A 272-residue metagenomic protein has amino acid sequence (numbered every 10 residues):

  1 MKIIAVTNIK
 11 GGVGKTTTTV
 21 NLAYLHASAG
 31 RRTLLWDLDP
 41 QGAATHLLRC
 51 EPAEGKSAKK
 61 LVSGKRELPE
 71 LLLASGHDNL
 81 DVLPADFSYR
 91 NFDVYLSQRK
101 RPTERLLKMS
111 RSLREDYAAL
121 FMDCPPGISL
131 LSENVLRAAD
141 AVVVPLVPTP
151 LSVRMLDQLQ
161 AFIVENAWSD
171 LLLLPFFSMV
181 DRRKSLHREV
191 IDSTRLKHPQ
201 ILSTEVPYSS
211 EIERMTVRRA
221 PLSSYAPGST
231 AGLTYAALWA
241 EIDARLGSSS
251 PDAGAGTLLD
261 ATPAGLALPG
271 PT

Functional and structural regions predicted by a protein language model:
M1-T272: P-loop NTP-binding core
